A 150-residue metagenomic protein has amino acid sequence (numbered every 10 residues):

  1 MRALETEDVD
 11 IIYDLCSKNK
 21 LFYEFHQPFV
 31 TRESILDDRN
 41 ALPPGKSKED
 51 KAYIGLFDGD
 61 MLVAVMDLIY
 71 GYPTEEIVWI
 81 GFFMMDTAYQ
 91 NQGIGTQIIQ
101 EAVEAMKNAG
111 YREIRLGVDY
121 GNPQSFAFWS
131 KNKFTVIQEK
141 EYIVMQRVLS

Functional and structural regions predicted by a protein language model:
A3-V9, Y13-G81, D86-A88, I99-E101 (+3 more regions): Acetyl-CoA-dependent GNAT
D10, F126-A127: Alpha-helical elements of the RecA-like P-loop NTPase motor core of helicases
Q90, K107, S130: Short polybasic/polar patches that bind polyanions
N91-T96: Glycine-rich acyl-CoA binding loop
M106-G117: Conserved GNAT acetyl-CoA-binding A-motif
L116-S125: Conserved beta-strand-loop-alpha-helix junction that forms the acyl-donor binding cleft
S130-E139: Conserved acetyl-CoA-binding loop of GNAT-fold acetyltransferases
